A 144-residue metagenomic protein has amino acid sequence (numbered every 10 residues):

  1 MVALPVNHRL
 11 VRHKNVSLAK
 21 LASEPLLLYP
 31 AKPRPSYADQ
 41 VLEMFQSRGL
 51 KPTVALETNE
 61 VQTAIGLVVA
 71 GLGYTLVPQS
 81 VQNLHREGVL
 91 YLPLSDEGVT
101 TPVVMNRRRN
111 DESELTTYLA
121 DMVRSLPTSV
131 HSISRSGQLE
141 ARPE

Functional and structural regions predicted by a protein language model:
A3, H13, Q62-N110: Beta-alpha-beta core module
L4-L26: Flexible hinge/capping segments at coil-to-helix
L26-R48, S113-A120, P127-G137: Secondary-structure junction motif
L28-Y29, L56, L76-V77: Short beta-strand segments
L50-E60: Short beta-strand-to-loop elements that line the ligand-binding cleft of bilobed periplasmic-binding protein-like
L139-E144: C-terminal regulatory/oligomerization modules of transcriptional regulators
